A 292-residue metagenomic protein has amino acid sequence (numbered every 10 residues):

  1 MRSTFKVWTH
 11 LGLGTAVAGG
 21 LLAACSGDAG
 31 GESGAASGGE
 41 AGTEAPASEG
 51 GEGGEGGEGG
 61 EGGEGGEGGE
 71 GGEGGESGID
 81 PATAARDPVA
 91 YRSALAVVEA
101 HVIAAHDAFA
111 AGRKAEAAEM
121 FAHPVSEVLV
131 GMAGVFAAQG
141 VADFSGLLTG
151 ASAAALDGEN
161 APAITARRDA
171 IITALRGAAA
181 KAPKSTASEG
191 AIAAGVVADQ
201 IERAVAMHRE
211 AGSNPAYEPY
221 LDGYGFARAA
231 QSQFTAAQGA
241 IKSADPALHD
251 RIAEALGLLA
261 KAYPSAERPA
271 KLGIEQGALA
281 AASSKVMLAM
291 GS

Functional and structural regions predicted by a protein language model:
R2-L13: Bacterial N-terminal signal peptides that target proteins for export
L21-A24: C-terminal motif of bacterial Sec signal peptides marking the signal peptidase cleavage site
S26-S292: Mature extracytoplasmic or organellar-lumen-exposed domains after removal of signal/transit peptides
